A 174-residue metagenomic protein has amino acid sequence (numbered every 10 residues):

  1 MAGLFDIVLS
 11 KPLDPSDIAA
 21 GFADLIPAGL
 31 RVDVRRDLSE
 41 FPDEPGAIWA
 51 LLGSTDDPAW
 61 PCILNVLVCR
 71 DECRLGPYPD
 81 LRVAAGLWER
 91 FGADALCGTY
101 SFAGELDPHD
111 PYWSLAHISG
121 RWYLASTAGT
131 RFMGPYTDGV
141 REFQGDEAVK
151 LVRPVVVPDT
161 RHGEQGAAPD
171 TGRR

Functional and structural regions predicted by a protein language model:
M1-P42: N-terminal "first-domain core" detector
K11-P12, L67-R70, Y100-F102: Short, flexible beta-strand-to-coil junctions
D14-I18, L75-V83: Short amphipathic alpha-helical segments
L30-P77: Short, intrinsically disordered low-complexity segments
G46-I48, L81, D107-P111: Short, surface-exposed coil-to-beta transition loops
R90-G98: Acidic, metal/cofactor-coordinating or nucleic-acid-engaging core segments within structured domains
C97-R174: Acidic, proline/glycine-rich low-complexity IDRs
